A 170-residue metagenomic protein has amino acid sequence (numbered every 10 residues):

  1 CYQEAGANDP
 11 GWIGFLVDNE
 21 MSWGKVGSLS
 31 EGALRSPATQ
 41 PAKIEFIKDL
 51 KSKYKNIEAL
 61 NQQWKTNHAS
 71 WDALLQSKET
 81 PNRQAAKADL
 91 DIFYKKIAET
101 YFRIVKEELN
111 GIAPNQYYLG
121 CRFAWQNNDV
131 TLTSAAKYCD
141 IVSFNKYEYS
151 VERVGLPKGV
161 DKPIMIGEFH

Functional and structural regions predicted by a protein language model:
C1-D9, R103-Q116, T133-H170: Catalytic-core region of carbohydrate-active enzymes that cleave or remodel glycosidic bonds
D9-L132: Polysaccharide-binding and catalytic clefts of secreted carbohydrate-active enzymes
